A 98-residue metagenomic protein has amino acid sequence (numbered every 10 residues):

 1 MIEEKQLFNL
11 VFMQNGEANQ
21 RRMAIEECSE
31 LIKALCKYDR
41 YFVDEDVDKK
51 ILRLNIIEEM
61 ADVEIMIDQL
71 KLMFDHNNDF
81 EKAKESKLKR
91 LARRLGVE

Functional and structural regions predicted by a protein language model:
M1-E98: Flexible "arm" and connector segments at domain edges
